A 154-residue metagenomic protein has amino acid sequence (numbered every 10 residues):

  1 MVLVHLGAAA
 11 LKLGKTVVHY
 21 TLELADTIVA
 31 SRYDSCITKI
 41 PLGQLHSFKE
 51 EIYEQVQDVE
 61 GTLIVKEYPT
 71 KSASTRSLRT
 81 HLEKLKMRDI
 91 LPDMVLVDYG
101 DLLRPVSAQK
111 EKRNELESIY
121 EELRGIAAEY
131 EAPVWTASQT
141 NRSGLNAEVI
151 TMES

Functional and structural regions predicted by a protein language model:
V2-G7: Motif I (Walker A/P-loop) of helicase-class P-loop NTPases
A9-L91, P105: Cytosolic-facing regulatory segments adjacent to core modules
D26, L103, N141-G144: Feature marks short, surface-exposed loop/turn motifs that line or immediately flank catalytic pockets and channel
M94: Hydrophobic "anchor" residues on beta-strands that sit immediately upstream of conserved functional sites
G100: Conserved Walker B
R104-K112: Conserved ATPase-coupling elements of RecA-like P-loop NTPase cores
N114-S154: Phosphate-binding/switch region of NTP-binding enzymes
